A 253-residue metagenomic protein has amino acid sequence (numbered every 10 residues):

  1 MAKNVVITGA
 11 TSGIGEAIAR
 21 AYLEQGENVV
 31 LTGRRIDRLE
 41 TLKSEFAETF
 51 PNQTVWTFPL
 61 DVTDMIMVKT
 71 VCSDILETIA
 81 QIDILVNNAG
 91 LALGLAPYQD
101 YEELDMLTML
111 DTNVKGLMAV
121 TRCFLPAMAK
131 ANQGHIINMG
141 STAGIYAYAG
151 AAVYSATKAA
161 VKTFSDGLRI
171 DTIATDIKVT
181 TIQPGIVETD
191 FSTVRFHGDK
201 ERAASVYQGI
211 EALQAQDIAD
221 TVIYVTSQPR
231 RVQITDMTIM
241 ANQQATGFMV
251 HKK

Functional and structural regions predicted by a protein language model:
T11-G13: Conserved glycine-rich cofactor-binding loop
Q25-L42: Conserved glycine-rich Rossmann-like NAD(P)H-binding loop of the short-chain dehydrogenase/reductase
F58-V71, E103: The beta1-alpha1 cofactor-binding region of Rossmann-like NAD(H)/NADP(H)-dependent oxidoreductases
A96-Y98, E102-L107: Substrate-binding pocket helix/loop in short-chain dehydrogenase/reductase
T121, T157: Active-site helix of classical SDR
S141: Residue(s) in the substrate-gating loop at a strand-loop-helix junction that position the organic substrate next
T181-G185, E201-F248: C-terminal helical subdomain
